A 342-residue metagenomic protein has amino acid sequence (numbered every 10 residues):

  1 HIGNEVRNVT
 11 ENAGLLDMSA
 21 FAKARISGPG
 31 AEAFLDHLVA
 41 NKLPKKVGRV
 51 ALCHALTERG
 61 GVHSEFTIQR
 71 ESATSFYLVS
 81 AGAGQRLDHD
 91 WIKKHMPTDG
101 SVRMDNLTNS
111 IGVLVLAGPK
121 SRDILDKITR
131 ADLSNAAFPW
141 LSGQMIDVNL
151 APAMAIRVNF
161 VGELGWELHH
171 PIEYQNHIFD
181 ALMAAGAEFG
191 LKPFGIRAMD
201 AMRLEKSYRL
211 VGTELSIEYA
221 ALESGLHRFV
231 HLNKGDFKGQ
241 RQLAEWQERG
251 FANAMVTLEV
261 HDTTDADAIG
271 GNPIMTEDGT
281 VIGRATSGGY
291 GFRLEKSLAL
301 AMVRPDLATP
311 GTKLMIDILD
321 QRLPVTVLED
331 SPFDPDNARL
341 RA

Functional and structural regions predicted by a protein language model:
H1-L56, G61: Acidic, proline/glycine-enriched N-terminal capping motif
G3, Q69-A342: Conserved, structured C-terminal
D17, E65, E167: Acidic active-site catalytic centers that drive phospho-/nucleotidyl reactions and related ester hydrolyses
L52, S64-E65, G271: Short glycine-rich loop/turn motifs
